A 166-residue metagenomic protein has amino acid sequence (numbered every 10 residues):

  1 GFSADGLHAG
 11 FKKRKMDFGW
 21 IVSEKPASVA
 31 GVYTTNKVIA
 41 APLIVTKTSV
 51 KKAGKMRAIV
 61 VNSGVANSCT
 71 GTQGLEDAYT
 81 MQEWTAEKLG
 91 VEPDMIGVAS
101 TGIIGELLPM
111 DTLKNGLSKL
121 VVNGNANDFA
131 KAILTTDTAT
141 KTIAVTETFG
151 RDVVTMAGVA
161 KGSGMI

Functional and structural regions predicted by a protein language model:
G1-V38: N-terminal amphipathic/basic leader segments beginning at the initiator methionine
K25, T48, G64-A66, T101-I103: Short, ordered loop/turn segments at secondary-structure junctions
T35-I44, T72-T80: Glycine-rich anion/phosphate-binding loops
P42-K52: Short, charged beta->alpha transition segments
I44, V60, T155-G158: Structured core elements
R57-G64, M95-T101: Glycine- and acidic-rich phosphate- and metal-coordinating loops
V60-L89: Alpha-helical support elements that line or immediately flank enzyme active sites and cofactor-binding pockets
Y79-T80, W84-I166: Glycine-rich, mobile lid/loop segments that gate access to catalytic sites or pores
